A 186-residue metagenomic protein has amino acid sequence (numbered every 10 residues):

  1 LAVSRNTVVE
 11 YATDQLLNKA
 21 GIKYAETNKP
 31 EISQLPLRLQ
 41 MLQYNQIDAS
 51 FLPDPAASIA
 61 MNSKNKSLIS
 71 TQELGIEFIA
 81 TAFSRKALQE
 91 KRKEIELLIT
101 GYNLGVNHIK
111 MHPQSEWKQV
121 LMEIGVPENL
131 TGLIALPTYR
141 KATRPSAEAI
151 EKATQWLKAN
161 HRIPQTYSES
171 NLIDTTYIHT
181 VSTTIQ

Functional and structural regions predicted by a protein language model:
V3, Y24, S67, E128 (+1 more regions): Residue-level detector of short coil/turn "hinge" positions at structural boundaries
V3-L17, Q114: Secondary-structure junction motif
T13, N18, A25, L39 (+3 more regions): Proline/Glycine/Serine-rich low-complexity intrinsically disordered segments that serve as flexible stalks/linkers
K19-I32, Y44-D48, I163-E169: A local structural motif
K29-P30, Q34-L121: Pocket-lining segment of extracytoplasmic ligand-binding domains
E90-P164: Secondary-structure end/capping motifs
K158-Q186: Conserved C-terminal helix/tail region of periplasmic/extracytoplasmic solute-binding proteins
